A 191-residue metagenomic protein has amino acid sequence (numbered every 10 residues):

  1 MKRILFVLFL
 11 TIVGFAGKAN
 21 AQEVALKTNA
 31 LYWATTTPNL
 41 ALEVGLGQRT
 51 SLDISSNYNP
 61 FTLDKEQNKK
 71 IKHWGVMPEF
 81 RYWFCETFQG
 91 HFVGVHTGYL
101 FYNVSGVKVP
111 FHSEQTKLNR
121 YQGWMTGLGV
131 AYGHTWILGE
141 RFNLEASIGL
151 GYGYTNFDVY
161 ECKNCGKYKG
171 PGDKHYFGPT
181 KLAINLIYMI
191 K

Functional and structural regions predicted by a protein language model:
F15-A21: Sec/Tat signal peptide C-region and signal peptidase I cleavage site
Q22, A34-T36, K70-V76, Q89 (+2 more regions): Residues that define the transmembrane beta-barrel architecture of outer-membrane proteins
A25-A41, N59, K65-I71, T87: Solvent-exposed loop/turn segments connecting transmembrane beta-strands in outer-membrane beta-barrel proteins
L26-T28, L42, I54-S56, P78 (+4 more regions): Membrane-embedded beta-strand positions of outer-membrane beta-barrel proteins
A30-A34, S56-T62, Y82, T97-N103 (+2 more regions): Transmembrane beta-strands of outer-membrane beta-barrel pores
R49-L52, F88, R141-L144: Repeated loop/turn-to-beta-strand initiation elements of outer-membrane beta-barrel proteins
Y58-H73, F101-W124, N156-H175: Flexible, solvent-exposed loop segments that connect beta-strands
W83, Y176-K191: Outer-membrane beta-barrel "beta-signal"
